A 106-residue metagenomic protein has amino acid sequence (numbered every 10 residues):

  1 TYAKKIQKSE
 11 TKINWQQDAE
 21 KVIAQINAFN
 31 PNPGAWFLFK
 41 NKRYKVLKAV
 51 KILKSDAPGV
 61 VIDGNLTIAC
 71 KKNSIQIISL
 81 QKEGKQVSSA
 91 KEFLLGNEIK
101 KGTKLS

Functional and structural regions predicted by a protein language model:
K4-Q17: Acyl-group handling in specialized metabolite and lipid biosynthesis
Q16-S106: An anion-binding loop in the catalytic cleft
